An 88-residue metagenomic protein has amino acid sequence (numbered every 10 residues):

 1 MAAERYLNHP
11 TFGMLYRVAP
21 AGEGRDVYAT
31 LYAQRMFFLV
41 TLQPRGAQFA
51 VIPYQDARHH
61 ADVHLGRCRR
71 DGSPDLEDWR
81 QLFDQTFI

Functional and structural regions predicted by a protein language model:
M1-D71, D75-I88: Long, low-complexity, acidic Ser/Pro- and Gly-enriched intrinsically disordered regions in large eukaryotic
